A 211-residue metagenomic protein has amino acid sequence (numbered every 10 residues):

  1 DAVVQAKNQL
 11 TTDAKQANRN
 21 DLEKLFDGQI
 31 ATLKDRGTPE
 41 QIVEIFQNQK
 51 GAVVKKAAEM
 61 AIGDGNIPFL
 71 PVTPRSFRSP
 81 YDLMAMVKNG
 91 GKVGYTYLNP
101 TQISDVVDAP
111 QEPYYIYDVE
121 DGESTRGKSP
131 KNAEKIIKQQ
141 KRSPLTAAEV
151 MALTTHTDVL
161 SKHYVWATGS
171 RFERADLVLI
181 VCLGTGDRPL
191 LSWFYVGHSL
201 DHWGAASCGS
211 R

Functional and structural regions predicted by a protein language model:
D1-S143, E149-R211: A binding-site-centric feature that preferentially detects glycan-recognition modules on secreted/surface proteins
